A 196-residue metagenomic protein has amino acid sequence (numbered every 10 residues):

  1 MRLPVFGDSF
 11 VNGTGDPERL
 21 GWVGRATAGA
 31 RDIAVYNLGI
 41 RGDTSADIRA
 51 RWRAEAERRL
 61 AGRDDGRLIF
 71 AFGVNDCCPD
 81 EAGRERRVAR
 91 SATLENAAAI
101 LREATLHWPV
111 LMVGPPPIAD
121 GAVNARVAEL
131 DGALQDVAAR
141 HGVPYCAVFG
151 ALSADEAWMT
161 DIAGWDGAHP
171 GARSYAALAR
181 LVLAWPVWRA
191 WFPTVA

Functional and structural regions predicted by a protein language model:
M1-D64: Serine-esterase "nucleophile elbow" of acetyl-processing enzymes
A28-R31, A50-A196: Alpha-helical cap/lid subdomain in secreted, periplasmic, or secretory-pathway luminal O-acyl-processing enzymes
